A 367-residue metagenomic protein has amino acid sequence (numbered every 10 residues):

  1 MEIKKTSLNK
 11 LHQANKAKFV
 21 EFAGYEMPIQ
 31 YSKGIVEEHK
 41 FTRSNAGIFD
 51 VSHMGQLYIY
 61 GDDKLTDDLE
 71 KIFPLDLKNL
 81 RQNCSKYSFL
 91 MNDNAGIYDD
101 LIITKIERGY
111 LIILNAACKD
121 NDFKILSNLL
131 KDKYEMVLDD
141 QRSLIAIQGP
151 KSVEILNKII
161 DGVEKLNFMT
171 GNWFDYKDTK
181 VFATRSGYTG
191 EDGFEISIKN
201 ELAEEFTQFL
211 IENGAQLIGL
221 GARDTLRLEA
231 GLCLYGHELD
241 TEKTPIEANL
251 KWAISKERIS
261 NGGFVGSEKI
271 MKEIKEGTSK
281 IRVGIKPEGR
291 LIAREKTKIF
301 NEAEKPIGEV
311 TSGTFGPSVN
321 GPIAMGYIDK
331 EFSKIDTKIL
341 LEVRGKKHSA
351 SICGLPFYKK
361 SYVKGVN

Functional and structural regions predicted by a protein language model:
M1-A23, M27-Y31, K105-N367: Conserved, structured C-terminal
M1-L90, G96, L220-G221: Acidic, proline/glycine-enriched N-terminal capping motif
H39, D100, K180-T184: Membrane-targeting and insertion segments and their boundary/processing signals
D50, D100, E195: Acidic active-site catalytic centers that drive phospho-/nucleotidyl reactions and related ester hydrolyses
H53, L65-L69, K86, I97-D99 (+3 more regions): Generic hydrophobic, aliphatic-rich segments that mediate packing or membrane embedding
R81-N94, L138-I145, N172: Short, glycine/charge-rich beta-strand/loop segments that flank catalytic centers and engage negatively charged groups
D93, Y98, I113-A117: Short coil/turn segments at secondary-structure boundaries
Y98-L101, I352: Short beta-strand and beta-hairpin "edge-sheet" elements
